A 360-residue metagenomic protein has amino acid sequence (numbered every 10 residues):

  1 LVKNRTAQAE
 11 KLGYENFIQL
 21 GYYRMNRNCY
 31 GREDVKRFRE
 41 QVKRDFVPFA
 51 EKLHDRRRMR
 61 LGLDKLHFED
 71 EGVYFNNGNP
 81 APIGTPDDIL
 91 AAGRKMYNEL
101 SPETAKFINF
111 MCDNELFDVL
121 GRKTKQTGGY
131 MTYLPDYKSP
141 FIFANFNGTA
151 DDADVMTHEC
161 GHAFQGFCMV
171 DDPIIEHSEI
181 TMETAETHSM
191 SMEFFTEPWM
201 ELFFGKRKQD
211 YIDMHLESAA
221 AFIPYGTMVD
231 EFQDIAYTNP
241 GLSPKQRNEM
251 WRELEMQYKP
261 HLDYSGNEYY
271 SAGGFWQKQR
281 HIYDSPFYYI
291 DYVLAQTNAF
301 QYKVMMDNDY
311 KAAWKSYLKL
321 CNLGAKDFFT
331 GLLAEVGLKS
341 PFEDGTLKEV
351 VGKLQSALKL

Functional and structural regions predicted by a protein language model:
L1-F141: Contiguous, non-catalytic segments that form substrate-binding/exosite surfaces or channel walls
V2, T6, E40-E51, A91 (+6 more regions): Generic structural signal for well-ordered, non-transmembrane alpha-helical segments in soluble/cytosolic regions
N28-K36, E71-A81, P102, Y137-A150 (+4 more regions): Glycine- and acidic
R44-D45, M169, I180-Q209, H215-A221 (+1 more regions): Post-HExxH zinc-binding segment in Zn-dependent metallohydrolases
F107-D113, H177-S178, G205-H215, Q246-N248 (+1 more regions): Beta-strand segments within the central parallel beta-sheet cores of soluble alpha/beta enzyme folds
L120, M156, F164, S191-F194 (+5 more regions): C-terminal, non-catalytic "cap/extension" segments appended to globular domains
D151-E159: Short alpha-helical catalytic segment bearing the HExxH-like zincin motif of zinc-dependent metalloproteases
G161-I175, F195: Catalytic Zn2+-binding segment of zinc metalloproteases
